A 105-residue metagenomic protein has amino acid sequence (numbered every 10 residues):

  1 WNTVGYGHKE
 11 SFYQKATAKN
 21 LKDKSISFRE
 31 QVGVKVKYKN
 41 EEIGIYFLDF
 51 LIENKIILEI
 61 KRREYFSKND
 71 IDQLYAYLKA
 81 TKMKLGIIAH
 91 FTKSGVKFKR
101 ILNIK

Functional and structural regions predicted by a protein language model:
W1-S27, G95-V96, L102-K105: Solvent-exposed, charged helical/coil patches that constitute nucleic-acid or partner-interaction surfaces
G5, F28, F50-E64, Y77: Conserved catalytic cores of phosphodiester-cleaving nucleases, focusing on short active-site segments
K24-N40: A short acidic/basic microdomain associated with nuclease active sites
Y38-L48: Basic/aromatic recognition patch in beta-strand/loop cores that engages polyanionic ligands
Y46-L48, N54, V96: Change "...and in nucleic-acid phosphodiester-cleaving endonucleases..." to "...and in nucleic-acid processing enzymes
K61-K105: Nucleic-acid nuclease catalytic cores
